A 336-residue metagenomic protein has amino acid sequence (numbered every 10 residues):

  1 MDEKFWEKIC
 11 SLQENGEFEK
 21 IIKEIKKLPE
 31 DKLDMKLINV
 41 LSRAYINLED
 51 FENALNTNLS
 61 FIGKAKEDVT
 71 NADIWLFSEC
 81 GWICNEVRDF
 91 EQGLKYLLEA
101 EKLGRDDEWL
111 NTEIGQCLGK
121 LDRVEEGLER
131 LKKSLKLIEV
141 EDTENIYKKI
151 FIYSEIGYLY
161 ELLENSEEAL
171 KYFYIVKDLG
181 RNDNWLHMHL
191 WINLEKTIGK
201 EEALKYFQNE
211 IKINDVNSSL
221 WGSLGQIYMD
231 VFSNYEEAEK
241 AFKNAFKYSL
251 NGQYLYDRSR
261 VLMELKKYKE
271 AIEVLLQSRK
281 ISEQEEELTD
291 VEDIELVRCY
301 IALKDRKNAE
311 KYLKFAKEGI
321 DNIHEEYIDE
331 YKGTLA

Functional and structural regions predicted by a protein language model:
E3, K36, N71, W75 (+8 more regions): Start-of-helix register in tetratricopeptide repeats
C10, R43, W82, Q116 (+5 more regions): Residue-level recognition of tetratricopeptide repeat
E14, N47, E86, K120 (+6 more regions): Register position in tetratricopeptide repeats
K26-K32, I62-D73, K102, K136-K149 (+3 more regions): Flexible helix-coil transition and linker loops at the boundaries of alpha-helical arrays
K27-L28, F61, A100, K133-S134 (+5 more regions): Canonical positions in the second alpha-helix
